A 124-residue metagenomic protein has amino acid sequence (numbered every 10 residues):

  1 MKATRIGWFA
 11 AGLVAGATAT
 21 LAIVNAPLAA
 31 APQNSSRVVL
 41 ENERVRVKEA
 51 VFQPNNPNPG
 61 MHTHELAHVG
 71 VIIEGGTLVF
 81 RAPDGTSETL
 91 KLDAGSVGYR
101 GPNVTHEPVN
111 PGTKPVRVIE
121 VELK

Functional and structural regions predicted by a protein language model:
T4-P27: Alpha-helical oligomerization interfaces
A26-N34: Carbohydrate-interacting regions of secretory-pathway proteins
Q33-G70, E120-V121: A short glycine-rich, His/Asp/Glu-containing loop-to-beta-strand
E41-R44, Q53, D84-P102: Short acidic-glycine-tyrosine-enriched beta hairpin
P57-P59, S96-V109: Histidine-centered metal-chelating micro-motifs
N58-T63, F80-A82, T89-L90, V109-N110: Short histidine-centered beta-strand/loop micro-motifs that create catalytic or ligand/metal-coordination sites
H64-D84: Glycine- and acidic-residue-biased ligand/ion/polar-headgroup-sensing regions
N103-K124: Ligand-binding loop in jelly-roll beta-barrel domains
